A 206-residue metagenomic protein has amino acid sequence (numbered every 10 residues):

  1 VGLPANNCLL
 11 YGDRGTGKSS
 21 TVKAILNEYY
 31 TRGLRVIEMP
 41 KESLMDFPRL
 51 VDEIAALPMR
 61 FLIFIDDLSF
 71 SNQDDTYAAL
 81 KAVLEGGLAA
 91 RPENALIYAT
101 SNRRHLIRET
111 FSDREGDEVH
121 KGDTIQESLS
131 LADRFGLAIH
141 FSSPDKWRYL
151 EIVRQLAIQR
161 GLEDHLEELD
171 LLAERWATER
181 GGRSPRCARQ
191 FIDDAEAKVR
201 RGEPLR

Functional and structural regions predicted by a protein language model:
G2-A24: Walker A/P-loop nucleotide-binding motif
N6, L34-R35, P58-L62, R91-Y98: Loop/turn-to-beta-strand initiation segments
N27-F61, S69-Q73: AAA+/P-loop NTPase substrate/partner-engagement loops
E42-M45, L68-S71, I97, S101-I107 (+1 more regions): Conserved nucleotide-binding/hydrolysis micro-motifs of P-loop NTPases
D52-A56, N72-E118, D123: Conserved catalytic/switch belt of AAA+ P-loop NTPases
D117-L129, G136-L150: Conserved AAA+ ATPase "SRH/arginine-finger" region at the nucleotide-binding site
S142-R206: C-terminal alpha-helical "lid" subdomain
